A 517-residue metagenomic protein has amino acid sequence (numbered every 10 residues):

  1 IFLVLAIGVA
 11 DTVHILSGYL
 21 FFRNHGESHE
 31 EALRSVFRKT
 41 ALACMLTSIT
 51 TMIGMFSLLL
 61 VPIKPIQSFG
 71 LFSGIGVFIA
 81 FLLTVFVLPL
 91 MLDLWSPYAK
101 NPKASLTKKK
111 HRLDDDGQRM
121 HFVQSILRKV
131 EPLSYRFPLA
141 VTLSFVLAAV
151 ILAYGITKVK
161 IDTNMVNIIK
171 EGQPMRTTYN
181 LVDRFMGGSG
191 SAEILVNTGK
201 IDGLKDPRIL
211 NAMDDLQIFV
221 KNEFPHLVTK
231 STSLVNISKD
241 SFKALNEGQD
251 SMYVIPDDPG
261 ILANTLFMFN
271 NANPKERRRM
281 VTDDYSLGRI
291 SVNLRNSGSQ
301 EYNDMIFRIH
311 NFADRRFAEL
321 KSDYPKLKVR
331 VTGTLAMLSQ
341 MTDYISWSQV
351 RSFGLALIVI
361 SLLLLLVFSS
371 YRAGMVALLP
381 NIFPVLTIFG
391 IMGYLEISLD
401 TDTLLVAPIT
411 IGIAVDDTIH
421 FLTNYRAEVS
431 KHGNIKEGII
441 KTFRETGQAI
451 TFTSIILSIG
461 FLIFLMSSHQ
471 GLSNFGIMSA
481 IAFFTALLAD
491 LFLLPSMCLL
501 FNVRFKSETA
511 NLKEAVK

Functional and structural regions predicted by a protein language model:
I1-I15, A373-L422, L462, F492-L493 (+2 more regions): Hydrophobic transmembrane alpha-helices and their membrane-interface caps in long multi-pass transport proteins
L5-I7, V13-E27, S35, F56-L60 (+2 more regions): Helix-loop junctions at the membrane interface of multi-pass solute transporters
Y19, F37, A41, I49 (+13 more regions): Hydrophobic residues within alpha-helical transmembrane segments of multi-pass solute transporters/permease subunits
F22-I49, V429-F452: Helix-loop junctions and hydrophobic alpha-helical segments within the transmembrane domains of large membrane
E30-F37, M120-L133, T334-M341, K436 (+1 more regions): Cytosolic juxtamembrane amphipathic/interface segments immediately preceding and feeding into a transmembrane helix
R34, L82-A149, S430, P495-K517: Interfacial helix-loop-helix hairpins and adjacent transmembrane helices of multi-pass alpha-helical membrane proteins
M45-L88, S361-L365, T387-S398, G447-F505: Hydrophobic, glycine/alanine-rich multi-pass transmembrane helices and their short helix-loop junctions in large
F137-T401, L499, V503-K517: Extracytoplasmic
